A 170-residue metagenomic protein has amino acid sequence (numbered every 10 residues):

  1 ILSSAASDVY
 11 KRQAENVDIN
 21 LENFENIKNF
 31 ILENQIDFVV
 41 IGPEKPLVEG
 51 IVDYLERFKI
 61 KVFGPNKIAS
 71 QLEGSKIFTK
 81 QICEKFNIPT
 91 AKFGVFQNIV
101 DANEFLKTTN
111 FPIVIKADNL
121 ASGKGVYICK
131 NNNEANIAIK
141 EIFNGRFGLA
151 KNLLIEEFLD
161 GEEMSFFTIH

Functional and structural regions predicted by a protein language model:
I1-A6, Y10: Single conserved hydrophobic/aromatic residue that forms the stacking wall/gate of nucleotide- or nucleobase-binding
R12-F30: Glycine-rich, highly charged phosphate/nucleotide-binding loops
N16-E22, G94-N98, C129: Short acidic-hydrophobic, aromatic-tinged amphipathic segments that line or gate anion-handling sites
I31, Q35-I36: Proline-aspartate-enriched helix->loop->beta-strand connector
D37-S75, N87-Q97: A short, GP-enriched loop/loop-strand-helix hinge that lies immediately N-terminal to, or at the N-terminal rim
F38, Q81, P89-K92, T108 (+3 more regions): Conserved ATP-binding module of the ATP-grasp superfamily
L47-E49, A102, E163-M164: Short, well-ordered alpha-helical microsegments
E56, E84, K107: Anion (oxyanion) recognition and catalysis
